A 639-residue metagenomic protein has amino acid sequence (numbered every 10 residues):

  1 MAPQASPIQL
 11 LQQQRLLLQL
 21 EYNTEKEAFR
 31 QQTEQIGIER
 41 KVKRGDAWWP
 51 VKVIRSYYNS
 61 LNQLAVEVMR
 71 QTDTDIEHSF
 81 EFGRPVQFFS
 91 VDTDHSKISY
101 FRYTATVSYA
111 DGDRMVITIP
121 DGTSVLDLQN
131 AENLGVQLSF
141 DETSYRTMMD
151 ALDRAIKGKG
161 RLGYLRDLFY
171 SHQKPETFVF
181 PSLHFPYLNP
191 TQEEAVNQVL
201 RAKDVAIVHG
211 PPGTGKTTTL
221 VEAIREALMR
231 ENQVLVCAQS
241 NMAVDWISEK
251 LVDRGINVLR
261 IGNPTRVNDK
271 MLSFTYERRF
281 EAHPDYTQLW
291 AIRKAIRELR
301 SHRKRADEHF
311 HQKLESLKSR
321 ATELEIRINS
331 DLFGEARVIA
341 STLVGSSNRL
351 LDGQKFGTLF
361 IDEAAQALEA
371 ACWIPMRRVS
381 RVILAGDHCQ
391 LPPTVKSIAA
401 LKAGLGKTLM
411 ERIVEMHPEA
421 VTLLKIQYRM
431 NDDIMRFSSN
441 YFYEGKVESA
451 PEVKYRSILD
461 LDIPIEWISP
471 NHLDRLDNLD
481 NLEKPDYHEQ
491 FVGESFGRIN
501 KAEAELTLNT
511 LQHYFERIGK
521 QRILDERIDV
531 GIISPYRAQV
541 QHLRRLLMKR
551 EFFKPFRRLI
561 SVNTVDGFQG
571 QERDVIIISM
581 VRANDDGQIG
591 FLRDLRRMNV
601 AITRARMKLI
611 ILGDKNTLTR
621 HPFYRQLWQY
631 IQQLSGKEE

Functional and structural regions predicted by a protein language model:
M1-F82, D111, D121, S144: A helicase ATPase "motif cassette" and its flanking acidic/Ser/Thr-rich regulatory loops
A2-R15, D73-N197, D253, K270-K294 (+1 more regions): Pre-ATPase regulatory/linker segments immediately N-terminal to the P-loop/RecA-like helicase/translocase core
V179-F180, R225, Q233, C237 (+6 more regions): Conserved P-loop NTPase motor core of helicases/translocases
H184-D204, T218-T219, S341, I499 (+1 more regions): N-terminal pre-P-loop "Q-motif" helix
G210, N263, E363: The Walker A (P-loop) glycine that initiates the GxxxxGKT/S ATP-binding motif of P-loop NTPases
G215: Conserved glycine(s) of the Walker
T219, A223, A243: Hydrophobic positions on the alpha1 helix immediately C-terminal to the Walker A/P-loop
R230-N232, S240, R254, S330 (+1 more regions): Conserved helicase motor core of SF1/SF2 NTP-dependent helicases
